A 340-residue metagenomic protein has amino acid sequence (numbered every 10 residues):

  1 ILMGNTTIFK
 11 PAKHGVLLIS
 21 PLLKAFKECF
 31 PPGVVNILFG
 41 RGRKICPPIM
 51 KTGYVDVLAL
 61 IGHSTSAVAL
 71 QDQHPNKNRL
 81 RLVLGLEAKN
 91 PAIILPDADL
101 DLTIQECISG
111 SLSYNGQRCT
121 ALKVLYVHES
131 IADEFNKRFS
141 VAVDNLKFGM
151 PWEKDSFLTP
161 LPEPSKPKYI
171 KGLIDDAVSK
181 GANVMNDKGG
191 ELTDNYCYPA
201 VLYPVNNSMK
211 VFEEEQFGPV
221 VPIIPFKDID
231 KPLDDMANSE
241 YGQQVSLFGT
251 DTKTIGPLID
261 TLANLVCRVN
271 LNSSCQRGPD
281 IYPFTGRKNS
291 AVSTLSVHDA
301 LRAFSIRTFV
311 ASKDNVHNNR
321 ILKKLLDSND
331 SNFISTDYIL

Functional and structural regions predicted by a protein language model:
I1-G33, D101, I339: Conserved small-residue-rich beta-alpha loop and adjacent elements that most often cradle the phosphate/pyrophosphate
T7-P11, G33-I37, R81-L82, P222: Short beta-strand->loop structural element characteristic of the AMP-binding/adenylate-forming
P11, C29, Y54-V57, I93 (+2 more regions): Conserved C-terminal structural/oligomerization subdomain of aldehyde/semialdehyde dehydrogenase
A25, C29-F30, K51, V57 (+6 more regions): ALDH superfamily catalytic-core signature
I37-A59: A structured beta-alpha segment of the ubiquitous adenosine-cofactor-binding alpha/beta core
G40-I45, T65-S66, T252-K253: Short acidic loop-to-helix transition motifs that present clustered carboxylates
R41, I61, G110, F248-G249 (+1 more regions): Conserved residues at the C-terminal ends of beta-strands
R41-I45, A88, K227-I229: Short helix-initiation/N-cap motifs at beta->coil->alpha
